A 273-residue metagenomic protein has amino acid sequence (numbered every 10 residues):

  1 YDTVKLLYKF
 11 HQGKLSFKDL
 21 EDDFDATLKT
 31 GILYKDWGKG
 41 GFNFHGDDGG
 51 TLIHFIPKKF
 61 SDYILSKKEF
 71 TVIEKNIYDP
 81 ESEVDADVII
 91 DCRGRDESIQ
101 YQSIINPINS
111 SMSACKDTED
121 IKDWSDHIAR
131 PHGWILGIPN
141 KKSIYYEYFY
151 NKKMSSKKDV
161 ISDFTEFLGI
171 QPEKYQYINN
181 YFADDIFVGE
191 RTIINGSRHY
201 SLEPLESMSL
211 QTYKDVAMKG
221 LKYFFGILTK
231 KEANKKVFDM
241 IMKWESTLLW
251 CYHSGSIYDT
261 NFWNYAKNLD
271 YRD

Functional and structural regions predicted by a protein language model:
Y1-G40: N-terminal FAD cofactor-binding segment of flavoenzymes
I56-G169, A217: Predominantly flavin-linked oxidoreductase catalytic cores and closely associated redox partners
G137, V188-E206, L210: Short FAD-binding loop at a beta-strand-to-alpha-helix junction that anchors the flavin cofactor in diverse
K142, Y150-Y177, K222-I241: Flavin-binding catalytic cores
G169-N195: Flavin (FAD/FMN) cofactor-binding core of flavoprotein oxidoreductases
S209-K214, L221: Contiguous mid-protein beta-loop-alpha structural module that forms a pocket-lining wall or clamp of enzyme active
L221-A266: Active-site-proximal substrate-binding core of FAD-dependent oxidoreductases
D273: C-terminal active-site-capping segments
